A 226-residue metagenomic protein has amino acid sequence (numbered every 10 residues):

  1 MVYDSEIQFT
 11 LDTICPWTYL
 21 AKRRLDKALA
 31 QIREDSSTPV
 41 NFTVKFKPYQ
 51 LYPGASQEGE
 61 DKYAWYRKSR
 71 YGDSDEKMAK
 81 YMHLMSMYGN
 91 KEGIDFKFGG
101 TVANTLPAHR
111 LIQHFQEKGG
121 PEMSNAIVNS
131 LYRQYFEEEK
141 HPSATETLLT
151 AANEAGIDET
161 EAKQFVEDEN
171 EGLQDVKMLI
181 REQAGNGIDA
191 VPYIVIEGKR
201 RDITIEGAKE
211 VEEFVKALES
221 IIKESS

Functional and structural regions predicted by a protein language model:
V2, P39, L106, I188-D189: A generic fold-level signal
V2-Q8, F42: Extreme N-terminal starter segment of soluble prokaryotic enzymes
D4, R67-K68, N90, A162 (+1 more regions): Generic signal for short, ordered secondary-structure residues within or immediately flanking folded domains
I7-T10, I14, K22-E34, Q113-S226: C-terminal cap of thioredoxin/glutaredoxin-like
W17: Short, cysteine/histidine-rich loop/knuckle motifs that typically chelate Zn2+
R23-Y135: Structural alpha/beta surface segment adjacent to cysteine/selenocysteine redox centers across thiol/disulfide enzymes
